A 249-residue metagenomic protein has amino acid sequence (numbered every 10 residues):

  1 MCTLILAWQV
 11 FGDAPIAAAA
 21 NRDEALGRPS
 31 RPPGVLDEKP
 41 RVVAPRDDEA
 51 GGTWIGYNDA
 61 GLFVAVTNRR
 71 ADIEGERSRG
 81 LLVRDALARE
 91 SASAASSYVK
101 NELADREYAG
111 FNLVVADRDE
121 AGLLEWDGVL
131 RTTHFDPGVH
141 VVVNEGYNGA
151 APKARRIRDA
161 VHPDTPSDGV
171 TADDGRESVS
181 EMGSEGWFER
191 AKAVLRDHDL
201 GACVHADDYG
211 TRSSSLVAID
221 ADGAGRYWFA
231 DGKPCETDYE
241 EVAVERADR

Functional and structural regions predicted by a protein language model:
M1-R249: N-terminal nucleophile
